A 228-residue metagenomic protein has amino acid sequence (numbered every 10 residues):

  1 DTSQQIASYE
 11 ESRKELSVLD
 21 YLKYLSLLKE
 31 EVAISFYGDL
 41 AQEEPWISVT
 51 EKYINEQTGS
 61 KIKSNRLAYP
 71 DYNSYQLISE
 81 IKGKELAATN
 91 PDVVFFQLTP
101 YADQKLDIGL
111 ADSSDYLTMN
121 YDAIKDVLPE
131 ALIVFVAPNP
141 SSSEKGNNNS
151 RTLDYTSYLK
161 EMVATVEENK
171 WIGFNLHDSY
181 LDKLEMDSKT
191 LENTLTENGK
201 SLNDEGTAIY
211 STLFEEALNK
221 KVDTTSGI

Functional and structural regions predicted by a protein language model:
D1-A33, E215, N219-I228: N-terminal secretory targeting modules
L27-D115: Conserved SGNH/GDSL esterase-like catalytic core that processes O-acyl groups on lipids and polysaccharides
K63-N65, L132, K170-G173: Conserved beta-strand segments of alpha/beta enzyme cores
R66-A68, A137, N175-D178: Residue-level recognition of beta-strand->loop/alpha-helix junctions
Q97, V136-A137: Alpha/beta-hydrolase-fold catalytic nucleophile elbow
L110-N120, R151-L159: Charged helix-capping and loop-helix junction motifs
D126-L132: A short helix->loop->beta-strand "cap" motif at the edges of active sites that frequently abuts
S141-I228: Catalytic His-Asp segment of secreted/periplasmic serine-dependent ester chemistry enzymes
